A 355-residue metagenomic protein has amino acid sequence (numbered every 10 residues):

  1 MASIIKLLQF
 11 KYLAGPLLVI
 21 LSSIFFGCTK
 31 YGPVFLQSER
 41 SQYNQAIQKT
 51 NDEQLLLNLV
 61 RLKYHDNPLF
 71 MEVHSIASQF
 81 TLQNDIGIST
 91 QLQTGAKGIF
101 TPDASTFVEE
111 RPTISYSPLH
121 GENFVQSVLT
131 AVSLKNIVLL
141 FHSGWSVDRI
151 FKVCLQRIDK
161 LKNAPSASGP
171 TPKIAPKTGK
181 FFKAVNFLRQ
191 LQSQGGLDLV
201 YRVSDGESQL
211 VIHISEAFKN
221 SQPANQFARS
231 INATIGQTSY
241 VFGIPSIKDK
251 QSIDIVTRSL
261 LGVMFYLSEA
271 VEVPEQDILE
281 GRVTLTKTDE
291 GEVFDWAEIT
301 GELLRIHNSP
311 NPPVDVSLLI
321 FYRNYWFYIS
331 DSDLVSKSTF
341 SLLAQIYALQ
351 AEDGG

Functional and structural regions predicted by a protein language model:
A2-P16: Bacterial N-terminal signal peptides that target proteins for export
L17-S22: Hydrophobic helical h-region of N-terminal Sec-dependent signal peptides in bacterial secretory/periplasmic proteins
I24-G27: C-terminal motif of bacterial Sec signal peptides marking the signal peptidase cleavage site
T29-G355: N-terminal amphipathic/basic membrane-interacting segments and domains, especially the gasdermin N-terminal
